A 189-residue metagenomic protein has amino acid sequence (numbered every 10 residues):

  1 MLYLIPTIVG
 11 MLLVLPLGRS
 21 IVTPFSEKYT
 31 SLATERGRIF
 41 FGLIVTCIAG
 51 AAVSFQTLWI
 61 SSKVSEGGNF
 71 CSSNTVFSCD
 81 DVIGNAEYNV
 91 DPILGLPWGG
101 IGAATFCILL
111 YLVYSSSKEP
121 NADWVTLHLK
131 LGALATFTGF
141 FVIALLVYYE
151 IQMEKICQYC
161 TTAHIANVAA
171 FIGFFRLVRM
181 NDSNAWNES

Functional and structural regions predicted by a protein language model:
M1-S189: Membrane-interfacial helix-loop segments of redox and metal-homeostasis proteins, especially TM-loop-TM junctions
